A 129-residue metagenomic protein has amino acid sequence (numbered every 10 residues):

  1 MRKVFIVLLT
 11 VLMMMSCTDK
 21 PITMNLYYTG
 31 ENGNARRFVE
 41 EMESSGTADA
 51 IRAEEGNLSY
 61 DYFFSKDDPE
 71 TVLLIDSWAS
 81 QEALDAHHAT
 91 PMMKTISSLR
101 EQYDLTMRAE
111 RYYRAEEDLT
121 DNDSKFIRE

Functional and structural regions predicted by a protein language model:
V4-I6, Y103-M107: Repeat-unit-sized solenoid/scaffold elements
V4-M14: Sec-dependent N-terminal signal peptides
M14-V72, S77-P91, L105-E129: Short S/T/G/P-rich N-terminal loop/turn motif that feeds into the first structured element of a domain
